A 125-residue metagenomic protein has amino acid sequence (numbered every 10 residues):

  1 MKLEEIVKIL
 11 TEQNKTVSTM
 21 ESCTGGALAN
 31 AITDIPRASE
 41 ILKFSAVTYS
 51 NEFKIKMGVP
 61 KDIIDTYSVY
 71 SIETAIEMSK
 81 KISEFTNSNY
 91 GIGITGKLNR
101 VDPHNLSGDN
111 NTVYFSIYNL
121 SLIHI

Functional and structural regions predicted by a protein language model:
M1-I123: Short alpha-helical segments enriched in small residues
